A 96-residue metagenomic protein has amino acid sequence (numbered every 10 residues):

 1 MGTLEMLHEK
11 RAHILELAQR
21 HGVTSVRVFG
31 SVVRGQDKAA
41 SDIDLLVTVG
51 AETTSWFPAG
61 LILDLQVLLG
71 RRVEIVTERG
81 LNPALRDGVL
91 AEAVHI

Functional and structural regions predicted by a protein language model:
M1-S25, V33-A39, G50-I96: Catalytic core of pol beta-like nucleotidyltransferases
V28: Conserved histidines in hydrophobic membrane contexts and catalytic metal-binding motifs
A39-A40, L45: A short, structured beta-strand/loop element
